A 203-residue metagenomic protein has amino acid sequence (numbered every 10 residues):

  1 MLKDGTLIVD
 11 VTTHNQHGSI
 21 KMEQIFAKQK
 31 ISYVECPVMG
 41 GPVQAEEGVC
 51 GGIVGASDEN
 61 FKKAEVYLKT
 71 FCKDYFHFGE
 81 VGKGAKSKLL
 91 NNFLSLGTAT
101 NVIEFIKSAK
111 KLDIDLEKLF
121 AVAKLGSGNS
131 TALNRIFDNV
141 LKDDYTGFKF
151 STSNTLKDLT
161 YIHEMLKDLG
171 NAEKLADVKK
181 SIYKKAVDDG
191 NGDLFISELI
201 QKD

Functional and structural regions predicted by a protein language model:
M1: Glycine-rich helix-loop-beta junction characteristic of Rossmann-like nucleotide cofactor-binding loops
D4, T13-N92: Rossmann-fold dinucleotide-binding core
V9: Catalytic-core elements of nucleic-acid end-processing and repair enzymes
K83-D203: Helical "substrate-binding/catalytic lid" subdomain of Rossmann-like NAD(P)-dependent dehydrogenases/reductases
